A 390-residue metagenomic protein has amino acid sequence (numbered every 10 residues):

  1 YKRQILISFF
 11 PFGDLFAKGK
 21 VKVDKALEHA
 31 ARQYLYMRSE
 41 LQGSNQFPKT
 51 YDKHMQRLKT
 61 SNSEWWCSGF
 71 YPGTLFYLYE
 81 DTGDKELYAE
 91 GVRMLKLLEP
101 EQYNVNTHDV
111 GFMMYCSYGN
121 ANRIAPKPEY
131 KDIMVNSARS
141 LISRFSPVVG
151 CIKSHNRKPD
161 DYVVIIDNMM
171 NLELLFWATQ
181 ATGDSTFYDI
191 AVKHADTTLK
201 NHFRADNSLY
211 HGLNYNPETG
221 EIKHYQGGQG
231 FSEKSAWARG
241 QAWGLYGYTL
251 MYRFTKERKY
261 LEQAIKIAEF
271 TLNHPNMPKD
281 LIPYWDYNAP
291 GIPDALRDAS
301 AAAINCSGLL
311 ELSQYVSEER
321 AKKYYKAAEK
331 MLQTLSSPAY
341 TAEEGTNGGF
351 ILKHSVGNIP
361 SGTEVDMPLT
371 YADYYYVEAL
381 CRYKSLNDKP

Functional and structural regions predicted by a protein language model:
Y1-Q4: Conserved small/polar residues in nucleotide/adenosyl-binding loops
L6-A17: Hydrophobic h-region of N-terminal signal peptides that target proteins for export in Gram-negative bacteria
F16-P390: Glycan-recognition and catalytic cores of secretory/periplasmic carbohydrate-active enzymes
